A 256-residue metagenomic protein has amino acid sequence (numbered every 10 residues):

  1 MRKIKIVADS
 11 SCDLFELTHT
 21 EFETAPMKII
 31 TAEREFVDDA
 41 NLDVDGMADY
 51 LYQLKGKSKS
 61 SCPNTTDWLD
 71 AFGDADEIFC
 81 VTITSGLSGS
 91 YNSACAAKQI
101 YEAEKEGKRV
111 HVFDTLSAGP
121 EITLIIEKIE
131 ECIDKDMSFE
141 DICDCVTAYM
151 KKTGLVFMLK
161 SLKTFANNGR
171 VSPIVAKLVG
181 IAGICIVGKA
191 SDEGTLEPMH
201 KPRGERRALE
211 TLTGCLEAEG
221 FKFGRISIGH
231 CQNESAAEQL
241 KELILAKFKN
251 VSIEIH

Functional and structural regions predicted by a protein language model:
R2-K3, S11-H19, E23-K28, E33 (+5 more regions): Mixed-charge interfacial surface used for oligomerization/domain docking and macromolecular partner engagement
V7-A8, T82-T84, D114: Short beta-strand segments
R34-A103: Class I S-adenosyl-L-methionine
L69, V112-F113: A generic structural signal for ordered secondary structure
K105-G107: Short, solvent-exposed loop/turn segments that connect beta-strands within catalytic domains and beta-strand-rich
